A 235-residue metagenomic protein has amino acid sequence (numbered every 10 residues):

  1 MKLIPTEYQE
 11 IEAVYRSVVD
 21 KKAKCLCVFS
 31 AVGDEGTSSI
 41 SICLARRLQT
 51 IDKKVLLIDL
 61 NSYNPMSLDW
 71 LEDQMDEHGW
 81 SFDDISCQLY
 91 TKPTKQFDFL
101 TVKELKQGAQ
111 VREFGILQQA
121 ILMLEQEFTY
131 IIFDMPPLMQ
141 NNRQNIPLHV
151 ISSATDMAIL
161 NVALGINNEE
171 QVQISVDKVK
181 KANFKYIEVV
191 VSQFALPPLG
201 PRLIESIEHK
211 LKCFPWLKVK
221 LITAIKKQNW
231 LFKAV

Functional and structural regions predicted by a protein language model:
M1-C25, R46, E169-V235: C-terminal lobe/tail of nucleotide-utilizing enzymes
K2-P5, E12, R16-K22, S30-D34 (+2 more regions): P-loop/Walker-type NTP enzyme "switch/lid" segment
Q9, K24-R47: Glycine-rich P-loop/Walker A and Walker A-like loops and their local beta1-loop-alpha1 context in P-loop NTPases
S38-I40, R47, Q110-F114, E169-E170: Short, motif-level signal for alpha-helix interfacial/capping segments enriched in acidic residues and aromatics/proline
I42, R46, T50, S153 (+1 more regions): Short, well-ordered alpha-helices that flank and scaffold nucleotide-derived cofactor binding pockets
A45, D73-M75, P147-V150: Glycine-rich, phosphate-binding/catalytic loops in enzymes
K53-K54, N229: Hydrophobic packing positions in secondary structure, especially the a/d seam of long alpha-helical coiled coils
R112-W216: Conserved catalytic-core segment of NTP-binding enzymes
